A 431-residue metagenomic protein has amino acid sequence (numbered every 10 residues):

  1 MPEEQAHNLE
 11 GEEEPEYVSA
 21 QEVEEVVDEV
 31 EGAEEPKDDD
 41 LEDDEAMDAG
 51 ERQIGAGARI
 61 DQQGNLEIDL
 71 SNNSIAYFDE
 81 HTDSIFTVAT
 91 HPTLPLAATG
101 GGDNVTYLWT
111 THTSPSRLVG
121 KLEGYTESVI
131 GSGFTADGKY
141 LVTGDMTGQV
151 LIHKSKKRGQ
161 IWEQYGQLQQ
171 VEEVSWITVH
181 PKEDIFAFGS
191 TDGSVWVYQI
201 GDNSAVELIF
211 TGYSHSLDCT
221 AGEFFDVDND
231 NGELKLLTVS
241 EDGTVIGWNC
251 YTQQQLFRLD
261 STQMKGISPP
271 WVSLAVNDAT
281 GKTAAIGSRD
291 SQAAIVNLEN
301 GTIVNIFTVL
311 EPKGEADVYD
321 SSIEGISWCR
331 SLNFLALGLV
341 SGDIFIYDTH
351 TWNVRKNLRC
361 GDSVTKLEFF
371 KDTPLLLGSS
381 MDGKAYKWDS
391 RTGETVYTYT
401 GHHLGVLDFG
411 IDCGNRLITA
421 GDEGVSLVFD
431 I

Functional and structural regions predicted by a protein language model:
M1-S74: Acidic, serine/threonine-rich intrinsically disordered low-complexity regions
I75-E80, T87, G100, L118-G124 (+7 more regions): Short C-terminal beta-strands that terminate individual repeats in beta-propeller domains, predominantly WD40 blades
D83-A89, T126-F134, V171-V179, S216-V227 (+4 more regions): Canonical WD40 repeat/beta-propeller blade segments in eukaryotic WD-repeat proteins
A89-L94, S132-G138, G144, I177-D184 (+10 more regions): Loop/turn segments within WD40 beta-propeller blades
G100-D103, G144-T147, G189-D192, V239-D242 (+4 more regions): Conserved strand-to-loop turn within each blade of WD40 beta-propeller repeats
T106-T110, V150-S155, V195-Q199, V245-N249 (+4 more regions): WD40-repeat beta-propellers
I177-F307: Solenoidal tandem-repeat scaffolds enriched in leucines and small polar residues
R289-I431: Structured C-terminal portions of repeat-based eukaryotic scaffold domains
